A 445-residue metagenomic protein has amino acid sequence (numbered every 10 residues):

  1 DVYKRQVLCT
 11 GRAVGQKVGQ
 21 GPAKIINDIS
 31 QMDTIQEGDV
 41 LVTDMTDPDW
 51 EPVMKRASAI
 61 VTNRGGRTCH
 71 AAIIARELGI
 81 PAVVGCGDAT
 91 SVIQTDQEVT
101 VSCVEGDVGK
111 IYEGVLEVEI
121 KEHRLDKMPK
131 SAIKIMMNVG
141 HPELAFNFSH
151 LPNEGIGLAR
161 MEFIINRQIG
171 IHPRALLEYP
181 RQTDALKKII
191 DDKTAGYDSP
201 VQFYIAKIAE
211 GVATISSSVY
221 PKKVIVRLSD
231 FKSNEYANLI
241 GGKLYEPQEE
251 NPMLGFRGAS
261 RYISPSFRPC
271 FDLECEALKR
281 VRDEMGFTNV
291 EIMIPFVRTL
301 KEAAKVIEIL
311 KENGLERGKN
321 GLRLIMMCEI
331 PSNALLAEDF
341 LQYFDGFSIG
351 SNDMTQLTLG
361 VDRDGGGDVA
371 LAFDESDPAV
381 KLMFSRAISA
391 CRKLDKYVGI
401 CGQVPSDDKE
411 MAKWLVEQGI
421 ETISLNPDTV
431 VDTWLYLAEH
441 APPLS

Functional and structural regions predicted by a protein language model:
V2-Y3: Short, small-residue-biased leader/transition segments that mark boundaries at the very start of proteins
L8-V40, D44-A159, F163-P180: Acidic, glycine-rich flexible loop/linker segments
H123-S445: Conserved alpha/beta-domain cores
